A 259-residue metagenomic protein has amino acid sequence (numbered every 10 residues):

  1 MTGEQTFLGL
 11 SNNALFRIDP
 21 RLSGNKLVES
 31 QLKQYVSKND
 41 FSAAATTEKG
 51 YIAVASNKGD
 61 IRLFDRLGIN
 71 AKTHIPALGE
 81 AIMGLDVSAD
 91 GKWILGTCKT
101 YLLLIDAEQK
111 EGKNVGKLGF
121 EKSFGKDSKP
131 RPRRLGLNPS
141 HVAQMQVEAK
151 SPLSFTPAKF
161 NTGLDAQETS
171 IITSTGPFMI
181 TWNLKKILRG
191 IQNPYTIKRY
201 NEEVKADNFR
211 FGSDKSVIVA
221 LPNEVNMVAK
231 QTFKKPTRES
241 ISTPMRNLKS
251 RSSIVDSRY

Functional and structural regions predicted by a protein language model:
M1, Q31-A45, G79-V87, H141-L164 (+1 more regions): Canonical WD40 repeat/beta-propeller blade segments in eukaryotic WD-repeat proteins
T6-S11, A45, I52-S56, I94-C98 (+4 more regions): Conserved beta-strand element within WD40/beta-propeller blades
S11-L32, N57-T73, L104-G119, W182-Q192 (+1 more regions): Per-blade loop-tip surfaces of WD-repeat and WD-like beta-propellers in eukaryotic adaptors/scaffolds
N12, P20-G24, S30-S37, N57 (+3 more regions): Surface-exposed loop and turn segments in beta-propeller and other repeat-based domains that flank or scaffold
N13-F16, G50, K58-R62, K92 (+4 more regions): Loop/turn residues immediately N-terminal
T97-K99, V142-K186: Loop/turn-rich, solvent-exposed surfaces of beta-rich toroidal or solenoidal domains
L102-E108, A206-Y259: Blade-level signature of beta-propeller repeat domains, shared across WD40, Kelch, NHL, RCC1 and BNR/Asp-box propellers
A166-K205, G212-L221: Non-catalytic interaction/regulatory modules that flank or connect domains
